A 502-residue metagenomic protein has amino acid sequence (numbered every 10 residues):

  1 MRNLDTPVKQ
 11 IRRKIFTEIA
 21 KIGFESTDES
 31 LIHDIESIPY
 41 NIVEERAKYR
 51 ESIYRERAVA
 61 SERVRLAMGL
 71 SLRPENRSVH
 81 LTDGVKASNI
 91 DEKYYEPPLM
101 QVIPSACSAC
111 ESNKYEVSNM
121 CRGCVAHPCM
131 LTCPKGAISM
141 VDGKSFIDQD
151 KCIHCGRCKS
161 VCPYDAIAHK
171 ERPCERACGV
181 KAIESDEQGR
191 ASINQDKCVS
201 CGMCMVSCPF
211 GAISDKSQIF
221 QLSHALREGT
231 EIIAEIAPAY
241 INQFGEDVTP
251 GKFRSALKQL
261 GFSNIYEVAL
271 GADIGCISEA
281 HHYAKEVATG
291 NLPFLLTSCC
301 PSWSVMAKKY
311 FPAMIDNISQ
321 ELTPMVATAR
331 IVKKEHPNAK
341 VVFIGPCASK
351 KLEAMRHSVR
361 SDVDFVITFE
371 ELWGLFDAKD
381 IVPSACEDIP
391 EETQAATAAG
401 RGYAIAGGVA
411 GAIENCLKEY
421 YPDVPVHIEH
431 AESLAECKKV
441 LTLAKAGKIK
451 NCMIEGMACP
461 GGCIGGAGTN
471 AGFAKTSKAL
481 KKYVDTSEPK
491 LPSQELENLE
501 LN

Functional and structural regions predicted by a protein language model:
M1-E75, D215-N502: Iron-sulfur-associated redox domains of electron-transfer enzymes in respiratory and anaerobic energy metabolism
E75-D83, K93-E96: Acidic, serine/threonine-rich, charge-biased low-complexity segments in large eukaryotic scaffold/adaptor proteins
N89-S118, K135: N-terminal [4Fe-4S]-dependent radical SAM core
S108-E116, S139-K144, S185, M203 (+3 more regions): Gly-rich Lys/Arg/Thr-decorated short loops/hinges at beta-loop-alpha junctions or inter-strand turns that position
C110-L131, S160: Glycine-rich adenosyl-nucleotide cofactor-binding module
A126-Q149, R157-N194, V199, M203-Q218 (+1 more regions): Iron-sulfur cluster-binding cysteine motifs and their immediate structural context in ferredoxin-like electron-transfer
H154: Extended, charged alpha/beta regions that create polyanion-binding interfaces
